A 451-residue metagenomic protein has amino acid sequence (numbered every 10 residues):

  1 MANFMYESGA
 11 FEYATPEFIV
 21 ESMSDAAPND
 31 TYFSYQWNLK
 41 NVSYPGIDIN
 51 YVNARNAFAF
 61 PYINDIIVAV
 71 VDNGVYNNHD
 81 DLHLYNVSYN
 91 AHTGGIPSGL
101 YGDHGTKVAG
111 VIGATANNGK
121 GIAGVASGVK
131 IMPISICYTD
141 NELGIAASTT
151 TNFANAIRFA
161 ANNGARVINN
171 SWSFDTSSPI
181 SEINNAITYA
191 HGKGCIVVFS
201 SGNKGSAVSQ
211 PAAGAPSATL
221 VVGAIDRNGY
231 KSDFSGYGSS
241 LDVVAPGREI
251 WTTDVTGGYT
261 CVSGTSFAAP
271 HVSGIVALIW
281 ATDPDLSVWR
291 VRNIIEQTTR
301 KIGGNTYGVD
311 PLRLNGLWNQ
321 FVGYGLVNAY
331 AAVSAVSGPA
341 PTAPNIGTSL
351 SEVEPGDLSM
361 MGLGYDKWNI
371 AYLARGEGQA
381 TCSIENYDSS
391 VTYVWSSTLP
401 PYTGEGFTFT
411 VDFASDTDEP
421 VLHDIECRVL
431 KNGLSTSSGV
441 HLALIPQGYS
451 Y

Functional and structural regions predicted by a protein language model:
M1-T31, A59, N64, A186: Inhibitory N-terminal propeptides of secreted protease zymogens
F11, P28-D175, L220, N228 (+2 more regions): Active-site core segment of subtilase-fold serine proteases
M23, L82, G95-Y101, G119-A123 (+3 more regions): Substrate-binding/specificity loop regions of serine endopeptidase catalytic domains, predominantly subtilases
A109-I112, M132-Y138, R166-N170, D233 (+4 more regions): Hydrolase catalytic cores
A374-E385: A short beta-strand segment in extracellular, disulfide-stabilized domains
Y387-Y393: Solvent-exposed loop segments of extracellular immunoglobulin-like
S397-F413: Surface-exposed, flexible coil segments in extracellular/virion-facing regions
E419-I425: Exposed beta-strand face motif in extracellular beta-rich ectodomains
